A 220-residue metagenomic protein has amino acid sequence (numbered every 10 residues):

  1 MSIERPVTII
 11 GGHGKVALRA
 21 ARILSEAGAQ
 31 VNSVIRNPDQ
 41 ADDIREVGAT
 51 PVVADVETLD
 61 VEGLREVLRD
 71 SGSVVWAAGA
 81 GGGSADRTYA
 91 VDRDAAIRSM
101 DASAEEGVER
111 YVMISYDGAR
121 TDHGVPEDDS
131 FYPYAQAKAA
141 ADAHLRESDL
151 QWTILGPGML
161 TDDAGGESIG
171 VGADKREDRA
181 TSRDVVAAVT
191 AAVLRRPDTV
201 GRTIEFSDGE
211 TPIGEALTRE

Functional and structural regions predicted by a protein language model:
R5-A29: N-terminal Rossmann NAD(P)H-binding glycine-rich loop of SDR-like oxidoreductase domains
P6, G72-S73, R110: Structural motif
I10, Q30-N32, P38-Q40, A80-A90 (+2 more regions): Conserved Rossmann-fold NAD(P)-dependent oxidoreductase catalytic core, especially the SDR/UDP-sugar
S33-R98, A102-E105, L194-D198: NAD(P)H-binding glycine-rich loop region in Rossmannoid oxidoreductase-like domains and their noncatalytic homologs
I35, G156-T161: Conserved SDR Rossmann-fold cofactor-binding beta-strand/turn motif
A96, A137, L155, E177-A192 (+1 more regions): Substrate-positioning beta->alpha
H123, D163-I169, V193-R202: Glycine/proline-rich active-site loop of Rossmann-fold NAD(P)-dependent oxidoreductases
R196-A216: Core catalytic loop region at the nicotinamide-binding pocket of NAD(P)H-dependent oxidoreductases
